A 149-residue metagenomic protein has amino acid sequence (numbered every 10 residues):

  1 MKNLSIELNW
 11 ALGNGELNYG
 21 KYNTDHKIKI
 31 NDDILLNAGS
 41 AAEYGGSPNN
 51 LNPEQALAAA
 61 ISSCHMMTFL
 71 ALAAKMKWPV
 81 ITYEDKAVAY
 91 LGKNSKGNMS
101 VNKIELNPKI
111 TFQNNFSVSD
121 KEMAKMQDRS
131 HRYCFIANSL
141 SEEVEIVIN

Functional and structural regions predicted by a protein language model:
M1-A59, L70-N149: Extended beta-strand/beta-hairpin segments
